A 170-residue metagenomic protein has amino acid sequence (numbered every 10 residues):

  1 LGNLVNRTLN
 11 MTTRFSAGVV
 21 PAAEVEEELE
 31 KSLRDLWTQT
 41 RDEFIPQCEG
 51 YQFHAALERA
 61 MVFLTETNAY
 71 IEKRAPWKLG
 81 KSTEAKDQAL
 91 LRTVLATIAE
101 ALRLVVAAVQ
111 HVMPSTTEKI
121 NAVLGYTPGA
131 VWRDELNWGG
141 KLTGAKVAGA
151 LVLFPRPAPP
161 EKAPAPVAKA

Functional and structural regions predicted by a protein language model:
G2-L90: Long, charged, mostly alpha-helical binding arms that flank functional sites
P46, G50-Q52, M61-A170: Basic, alpha-helical terminal appendages of large translation-related enzymes
